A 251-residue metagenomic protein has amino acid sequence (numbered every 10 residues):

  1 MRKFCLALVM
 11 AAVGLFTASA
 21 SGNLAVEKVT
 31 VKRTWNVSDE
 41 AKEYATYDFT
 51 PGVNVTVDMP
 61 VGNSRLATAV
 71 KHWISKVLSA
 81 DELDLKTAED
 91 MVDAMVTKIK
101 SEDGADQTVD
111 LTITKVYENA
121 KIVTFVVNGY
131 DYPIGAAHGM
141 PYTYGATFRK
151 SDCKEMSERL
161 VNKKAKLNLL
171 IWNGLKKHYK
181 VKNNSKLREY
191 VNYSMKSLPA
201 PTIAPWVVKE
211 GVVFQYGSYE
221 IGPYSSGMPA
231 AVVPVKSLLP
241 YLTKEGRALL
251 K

Functional and structural regions predicted by a protein language model:
M1-F4: Positively charged n-region of N-terminal signal peptides that target proteins for export
A7: His/Asp/Glu-rich acidic catalytic environments and adjacent acidic regulatory segments
M10-A18: Hydrophobic h-region of N-terminal signal peptides that target proteins for export in Gram-negative bacteria
A20-K251: Compositionally biased intrinsically disordered regions enriched in Thr/Gly
